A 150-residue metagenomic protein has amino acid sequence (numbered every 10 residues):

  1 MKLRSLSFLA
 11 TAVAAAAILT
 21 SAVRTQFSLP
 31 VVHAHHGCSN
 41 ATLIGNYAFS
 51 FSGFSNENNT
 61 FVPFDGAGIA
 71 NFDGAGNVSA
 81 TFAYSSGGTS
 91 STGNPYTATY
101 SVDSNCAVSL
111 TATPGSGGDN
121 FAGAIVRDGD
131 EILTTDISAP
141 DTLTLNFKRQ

Functional and structural regions predicted by a protein language model:
K2-A12: Bacterial N-terminal signal peptides that target proteins for export
A10-R24: Bacterial N-terminal signal peptides
V23-Q150: Mature soluble binding/inhibitory domains
